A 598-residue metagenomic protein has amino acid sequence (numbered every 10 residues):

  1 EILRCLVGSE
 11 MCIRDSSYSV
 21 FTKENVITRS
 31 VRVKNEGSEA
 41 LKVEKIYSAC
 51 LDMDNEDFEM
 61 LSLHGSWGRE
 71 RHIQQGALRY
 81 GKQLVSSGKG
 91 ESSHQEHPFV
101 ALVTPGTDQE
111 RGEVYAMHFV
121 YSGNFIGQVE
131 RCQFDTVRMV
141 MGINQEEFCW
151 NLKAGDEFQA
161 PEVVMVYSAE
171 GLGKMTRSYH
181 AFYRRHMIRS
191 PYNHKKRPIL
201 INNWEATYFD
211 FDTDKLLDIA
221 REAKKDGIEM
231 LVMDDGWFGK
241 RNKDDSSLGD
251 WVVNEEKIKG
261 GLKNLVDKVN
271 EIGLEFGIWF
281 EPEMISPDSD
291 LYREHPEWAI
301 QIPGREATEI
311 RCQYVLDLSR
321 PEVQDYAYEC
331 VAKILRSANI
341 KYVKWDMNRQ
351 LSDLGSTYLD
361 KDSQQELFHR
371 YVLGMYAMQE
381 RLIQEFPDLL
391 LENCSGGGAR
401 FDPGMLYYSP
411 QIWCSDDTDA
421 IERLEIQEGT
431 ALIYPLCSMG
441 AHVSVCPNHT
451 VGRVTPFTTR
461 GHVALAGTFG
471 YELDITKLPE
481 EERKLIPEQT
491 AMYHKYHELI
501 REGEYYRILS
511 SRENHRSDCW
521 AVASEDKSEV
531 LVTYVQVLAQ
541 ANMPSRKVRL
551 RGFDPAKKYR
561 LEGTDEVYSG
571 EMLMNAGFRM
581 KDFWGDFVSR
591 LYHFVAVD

Functional and structural regions predicted by a protein language model:
E1-G8, I13: Single conserved hydrophobic/aromatic residue that forms the stacking wall/gate of nucleotide- or nucleobase-binding
S9-E10, S16-T176, H180, M187-I188 (+1 more regions): Catalytic and substrate-binding clefts that recognize carbohydrates or anionic sugar/phosphate headgroups
V31, G155, I201, L231 (+6 more regions): Conserved, mostly hydrophobic/aromatic
V100, Q109, S511-P555: Carbohydrate-binding surface patches
Y192-E329, Y342: Aromatic-lined carbohydrate-binding/catalytic grooves of carbohydrate-active enzymes
K259-G261, E294-H295, A299-P456, T468 (+2 more regions): Active-site neighborhood of glycoside hydrolase catalytic domains
T458-L509: Catalytic cores of secreted or luminal carbohydrate-active enzymes
G570-D598: C-terminal beta-strand-rich structural cap/linker in extracellular carbohydrate-active enzymes
